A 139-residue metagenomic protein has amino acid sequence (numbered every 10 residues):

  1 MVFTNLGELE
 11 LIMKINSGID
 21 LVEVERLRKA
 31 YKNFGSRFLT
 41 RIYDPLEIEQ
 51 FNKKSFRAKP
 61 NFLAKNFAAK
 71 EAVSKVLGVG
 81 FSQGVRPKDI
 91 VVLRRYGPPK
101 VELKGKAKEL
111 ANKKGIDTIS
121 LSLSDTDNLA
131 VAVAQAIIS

Functional and structural regions predicted by a protein language model:
F3-S139: Core catalytic alpha/beta fold that binds nucleotide/phospho-ligands
